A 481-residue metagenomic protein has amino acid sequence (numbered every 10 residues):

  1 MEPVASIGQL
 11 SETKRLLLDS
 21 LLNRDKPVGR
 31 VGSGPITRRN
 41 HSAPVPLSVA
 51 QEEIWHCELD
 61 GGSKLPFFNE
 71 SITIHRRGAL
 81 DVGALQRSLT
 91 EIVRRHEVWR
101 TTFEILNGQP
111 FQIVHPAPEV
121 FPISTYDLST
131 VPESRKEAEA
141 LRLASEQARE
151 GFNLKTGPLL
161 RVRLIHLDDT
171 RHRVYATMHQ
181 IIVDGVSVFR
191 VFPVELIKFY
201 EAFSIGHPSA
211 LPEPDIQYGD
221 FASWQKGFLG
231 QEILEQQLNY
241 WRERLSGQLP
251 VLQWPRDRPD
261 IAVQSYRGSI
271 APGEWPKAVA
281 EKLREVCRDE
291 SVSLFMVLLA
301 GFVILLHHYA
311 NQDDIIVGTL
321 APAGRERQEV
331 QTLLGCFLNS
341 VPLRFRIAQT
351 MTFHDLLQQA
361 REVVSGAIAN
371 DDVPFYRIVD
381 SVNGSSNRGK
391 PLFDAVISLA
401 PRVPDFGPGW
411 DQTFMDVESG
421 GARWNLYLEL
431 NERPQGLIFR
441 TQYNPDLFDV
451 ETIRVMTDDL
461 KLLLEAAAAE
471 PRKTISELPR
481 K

Functional and structural regions predicted by a protein language model:
M1-E58, R87, A138, I216-D220 (+3 more regions): Regions immediately C-terminal to embedded phosphopantetheine-bearing carrier domains
R38-R39, P66-E70, Q264-G268: Short glycine-enriched loop/turn motifs at secondary-structure junctions
E52-G62, S71-L80, S88-E91, E104-I105 (+11 more regions): Adenylate-forming
H96: Binding-cleft/active-site segments that stabilize strongly anionic ligands or cofactors
P110-H115: Amphipathic coiled-coil signal-relay and dimerization helices
A117-S124: Short, charged/polar, Gly/Pro-enriched secondary-structure boundary elements
V186-S187: Solvent-exposed, non-transmembrane alpha-helical starts
